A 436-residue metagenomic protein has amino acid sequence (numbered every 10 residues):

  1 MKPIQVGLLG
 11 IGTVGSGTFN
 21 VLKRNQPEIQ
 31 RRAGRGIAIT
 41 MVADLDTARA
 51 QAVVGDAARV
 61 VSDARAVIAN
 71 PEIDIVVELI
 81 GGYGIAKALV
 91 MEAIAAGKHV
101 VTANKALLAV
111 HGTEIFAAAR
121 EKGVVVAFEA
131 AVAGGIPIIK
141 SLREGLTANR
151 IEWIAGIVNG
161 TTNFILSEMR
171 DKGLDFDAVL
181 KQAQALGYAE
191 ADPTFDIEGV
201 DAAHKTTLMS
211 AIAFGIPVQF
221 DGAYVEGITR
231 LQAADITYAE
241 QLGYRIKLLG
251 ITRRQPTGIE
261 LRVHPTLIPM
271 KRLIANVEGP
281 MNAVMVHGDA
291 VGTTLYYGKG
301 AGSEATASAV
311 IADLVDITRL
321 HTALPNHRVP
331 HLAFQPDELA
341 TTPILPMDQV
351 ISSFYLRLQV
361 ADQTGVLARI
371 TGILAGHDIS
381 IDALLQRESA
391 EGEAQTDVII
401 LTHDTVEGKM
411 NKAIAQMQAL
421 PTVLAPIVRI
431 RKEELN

Functional and structural regions predicted by a protein language model:
M1-A96: N-terminal glycine-/serine-/threonine-rich beta1-alpha1-beta2 phosphate-ribose binding loop of Rossmann-like
V60-S62, A69, V77-E78, V101-A103 (+4 more regions): General beta-strand structural signal in soluble alpha/beta enzymes
I85-A96, K105-R143: Rossmann-fold NAD(P)-binding glycine/threonine-rich loop
H99-V101, I381: A short hydrophobic/small-residue beta-strand
R120-D201, L208: Rossmann-like NAD(P)H-binding beta-loop-alpha module
A178-N276, M281-A283, G302: Substrate-binding/catalytic subdomain of NAD(P)-dependent oxidoreductase enzymes
H264-D289, S303-E304, A375-E393: Low-complexity, glycine/alanine/valine/leucine- and proline-rich hydrophobic stretches
A309, L314, T318-N436: A conserved regulatory-domain signal marking ACT and ACT-like small-molecule sensing domains and adjacent regulatory
